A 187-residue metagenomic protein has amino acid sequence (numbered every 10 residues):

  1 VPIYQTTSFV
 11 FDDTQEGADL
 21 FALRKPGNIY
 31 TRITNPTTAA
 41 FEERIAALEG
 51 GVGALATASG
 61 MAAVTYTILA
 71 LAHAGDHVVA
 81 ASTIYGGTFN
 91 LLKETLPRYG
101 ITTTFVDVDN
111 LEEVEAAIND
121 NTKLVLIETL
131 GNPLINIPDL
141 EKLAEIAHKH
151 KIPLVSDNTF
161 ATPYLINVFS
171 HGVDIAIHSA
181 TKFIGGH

Functional and structural regions predicted by a protein language model:
V1-Y4: Short conserved active-site loop signatures built around small residues
T6-S8: Structured loops at beta-to-helix junctions and adjacent beta-edge loops in soluble globular domains
F11-A62, G87-T95: Conserved N-terminal alpha-helix of the aminotransferase class I/II PLP-enzyme fold
A54-H187: Conserved PLP-enzyme active-site core in the AAT-like
